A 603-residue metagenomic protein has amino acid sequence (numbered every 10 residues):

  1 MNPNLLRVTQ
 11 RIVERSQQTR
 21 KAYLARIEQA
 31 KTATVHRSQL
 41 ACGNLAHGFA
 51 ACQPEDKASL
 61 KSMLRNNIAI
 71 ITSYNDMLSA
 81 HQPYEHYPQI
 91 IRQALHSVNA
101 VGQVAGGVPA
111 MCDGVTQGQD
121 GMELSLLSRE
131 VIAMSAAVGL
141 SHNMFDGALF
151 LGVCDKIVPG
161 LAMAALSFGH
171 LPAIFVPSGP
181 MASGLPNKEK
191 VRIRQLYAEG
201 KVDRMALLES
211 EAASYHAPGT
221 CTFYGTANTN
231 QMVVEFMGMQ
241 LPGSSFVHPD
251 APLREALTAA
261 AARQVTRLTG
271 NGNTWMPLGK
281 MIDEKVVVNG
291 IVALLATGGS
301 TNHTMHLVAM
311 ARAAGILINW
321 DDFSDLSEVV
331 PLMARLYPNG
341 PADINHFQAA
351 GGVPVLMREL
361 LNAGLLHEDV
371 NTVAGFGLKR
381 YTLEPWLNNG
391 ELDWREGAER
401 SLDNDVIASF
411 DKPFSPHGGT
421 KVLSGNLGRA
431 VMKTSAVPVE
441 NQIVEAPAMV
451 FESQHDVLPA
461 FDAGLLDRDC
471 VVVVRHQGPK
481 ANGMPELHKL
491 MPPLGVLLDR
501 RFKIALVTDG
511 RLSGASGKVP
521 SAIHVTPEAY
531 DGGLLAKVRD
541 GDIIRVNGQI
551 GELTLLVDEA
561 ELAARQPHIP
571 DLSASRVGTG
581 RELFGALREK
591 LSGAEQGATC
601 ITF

Functional and structural regions predicted by a protein language model:
M1-N66, T72-D76, A80, Q89-V108 (+6 more regions): Catalytic or ion-coupling anion/metal-binding cores of large enzyme and transporter domains
H86: Acidic/charged coordination and interface sites in well-structured regions
A105-N143: N-terminal small/polar loop signature for handling phosphorylated ligands or for N-terminal nucleophile
R129-A136, N143-A148, L458-L466: Contiguous domain-boundary segments centered on the initiation and propagation of an alpha-helix
G139-L161, I174-P177: A short, small-residue-rich loop immediately preceding and capping a beta-strand
